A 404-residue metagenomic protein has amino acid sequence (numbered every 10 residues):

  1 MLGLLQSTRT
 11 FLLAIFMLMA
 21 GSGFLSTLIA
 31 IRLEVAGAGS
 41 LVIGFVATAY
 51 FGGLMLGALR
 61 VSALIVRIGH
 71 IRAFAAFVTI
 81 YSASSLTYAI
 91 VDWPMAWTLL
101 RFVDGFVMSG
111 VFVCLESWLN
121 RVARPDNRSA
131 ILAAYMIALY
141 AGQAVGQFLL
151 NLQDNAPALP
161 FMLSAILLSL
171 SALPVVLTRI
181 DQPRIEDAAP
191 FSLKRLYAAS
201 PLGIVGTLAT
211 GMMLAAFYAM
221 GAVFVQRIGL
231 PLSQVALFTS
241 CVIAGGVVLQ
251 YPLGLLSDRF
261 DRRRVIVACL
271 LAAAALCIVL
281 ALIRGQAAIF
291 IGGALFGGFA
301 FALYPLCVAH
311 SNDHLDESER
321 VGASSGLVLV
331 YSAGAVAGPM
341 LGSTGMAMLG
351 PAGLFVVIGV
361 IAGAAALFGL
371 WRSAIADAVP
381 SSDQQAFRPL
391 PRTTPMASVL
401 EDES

Functional and structural regions predicted by a protein language model:
M1-G3, P183-P190, R372-S404: Intrinsic disorder in cytosolic terminal tails and internal cytosolic loops of multi-pass membrane transporters
L2-F51, S200-G206, A215-F224, I228 (+1 more regions): Helix-loop boundary and gating motifs at the non-cytosolic
S40-L41, P125-Y135, L232, L315-L327: Loop-to-transmembrane helix entry/capping segments in MFS-fold secondary transporters and related SLC/MFSD carriers
G57-H70, D154, L249-D261, M346-A347: Helix-to-loop junctions at the C-terminal end of transmembrane segments in multipass secondary transporters
R72-T87, A165, R264-I278, G359: Structural signature of the two symmetry-related core transmembrane helices
F102-I137: Cytoplasmic helix-loop-helix junction between adjacent transmembrane helices in 12-TM secondary transporters
G110-A123, F301-D316: Intracellular juxtamembrane helix-capping segments at the cytosolic ends of symmetry-related transmembrane helices
L150-N151, A165-I185, A365-S373: C-terminal membrane-cytosol helix-exit motif in multi-pass small-molecule transporters
